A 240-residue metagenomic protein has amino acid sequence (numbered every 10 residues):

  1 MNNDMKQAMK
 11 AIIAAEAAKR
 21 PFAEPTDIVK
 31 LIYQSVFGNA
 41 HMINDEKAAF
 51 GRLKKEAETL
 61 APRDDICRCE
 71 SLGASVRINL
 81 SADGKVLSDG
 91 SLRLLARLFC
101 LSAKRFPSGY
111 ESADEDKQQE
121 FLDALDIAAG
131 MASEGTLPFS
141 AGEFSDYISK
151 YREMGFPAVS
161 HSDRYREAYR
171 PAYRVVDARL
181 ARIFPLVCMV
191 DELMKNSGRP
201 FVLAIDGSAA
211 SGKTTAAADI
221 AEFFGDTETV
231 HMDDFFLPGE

Functional and structural regions predicted by a protein language model:
M1-Y165: Long, basic/Gly/Ser/Thr-rich N-terminal segments that mediate initial subcellular attachment or targeting
A168-M194: N-terminal pre-Walker A segment at the start of P-loop NTPase domains
V202-A204: Short hydrophobic/aromatic beta-strand immediately N-terminal to the Walker A/P-loop
S208: P-loop (Walker A) phosphate-binding loop of NTP-binding proteins
K213: Conserved lysine of the Walker
A216: Hydrophobic positions on the alpha1 helix immediately C-terminal to the Walker A/P-loop
D219: Active-site signature of alpha/beta-hydrolase-fold catalytic machinery across serine- and Asp/Cys-nucleophile hydrolases
F224-G239: Short beta-strand-centered segment that lines the nucleotide-binding/catalytic pocket of NTP-utilizing
